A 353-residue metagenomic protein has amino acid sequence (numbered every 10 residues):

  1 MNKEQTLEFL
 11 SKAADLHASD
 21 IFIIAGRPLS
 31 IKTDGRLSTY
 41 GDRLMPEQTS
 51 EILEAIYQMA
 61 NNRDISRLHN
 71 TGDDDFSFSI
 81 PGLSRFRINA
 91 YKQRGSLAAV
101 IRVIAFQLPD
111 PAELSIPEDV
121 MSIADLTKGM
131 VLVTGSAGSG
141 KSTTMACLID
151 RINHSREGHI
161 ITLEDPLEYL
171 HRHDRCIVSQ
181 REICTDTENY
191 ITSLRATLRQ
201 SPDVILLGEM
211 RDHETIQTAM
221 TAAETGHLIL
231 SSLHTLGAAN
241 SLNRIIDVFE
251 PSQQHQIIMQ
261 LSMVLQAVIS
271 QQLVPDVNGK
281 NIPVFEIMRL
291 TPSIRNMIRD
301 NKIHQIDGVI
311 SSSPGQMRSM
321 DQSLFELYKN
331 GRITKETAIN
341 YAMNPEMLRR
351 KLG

Functional and structural regions predicted by a protein language model:
M1-G353: Short, flexible helix-loop junctions that flank or precede catalytic/ligand sites
